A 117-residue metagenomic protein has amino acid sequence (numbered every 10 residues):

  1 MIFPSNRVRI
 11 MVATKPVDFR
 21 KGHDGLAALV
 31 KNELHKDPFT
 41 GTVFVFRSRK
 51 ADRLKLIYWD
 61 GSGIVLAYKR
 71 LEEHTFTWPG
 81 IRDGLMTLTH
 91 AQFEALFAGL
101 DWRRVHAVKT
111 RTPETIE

Functional and structural regions predicted by a protein language model:
M1-E117: Polybasic/polar functional segments that serve as interface/processing modules
